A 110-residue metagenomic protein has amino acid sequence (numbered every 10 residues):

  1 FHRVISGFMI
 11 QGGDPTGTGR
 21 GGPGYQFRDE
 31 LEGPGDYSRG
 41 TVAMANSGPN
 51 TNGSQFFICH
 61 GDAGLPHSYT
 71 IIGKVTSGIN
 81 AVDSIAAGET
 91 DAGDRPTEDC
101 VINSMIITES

Functional and structural regions predicted by a protein language model:
F1-S110: Cyclophilin-like peptidyl-prolyl cis-trans isomerases
